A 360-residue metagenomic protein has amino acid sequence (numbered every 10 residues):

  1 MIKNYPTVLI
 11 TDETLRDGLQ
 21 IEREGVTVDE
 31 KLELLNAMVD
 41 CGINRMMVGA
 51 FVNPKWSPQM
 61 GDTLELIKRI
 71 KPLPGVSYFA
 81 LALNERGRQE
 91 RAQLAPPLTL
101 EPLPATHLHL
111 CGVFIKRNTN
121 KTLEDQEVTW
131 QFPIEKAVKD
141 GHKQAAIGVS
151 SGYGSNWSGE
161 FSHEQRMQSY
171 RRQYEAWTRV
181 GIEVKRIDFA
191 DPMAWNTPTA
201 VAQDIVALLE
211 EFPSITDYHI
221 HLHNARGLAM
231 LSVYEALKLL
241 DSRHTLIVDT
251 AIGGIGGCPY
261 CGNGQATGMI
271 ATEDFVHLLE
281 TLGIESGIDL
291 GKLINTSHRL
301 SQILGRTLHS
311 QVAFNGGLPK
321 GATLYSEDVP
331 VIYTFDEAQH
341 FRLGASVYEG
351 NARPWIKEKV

Functional and structural regions predicted by a protein language model:
M1-V360: Catalytic cores and adjacent flexible loops of soluble metabolic enzymes that perform enolate/carbanion chemistry on
